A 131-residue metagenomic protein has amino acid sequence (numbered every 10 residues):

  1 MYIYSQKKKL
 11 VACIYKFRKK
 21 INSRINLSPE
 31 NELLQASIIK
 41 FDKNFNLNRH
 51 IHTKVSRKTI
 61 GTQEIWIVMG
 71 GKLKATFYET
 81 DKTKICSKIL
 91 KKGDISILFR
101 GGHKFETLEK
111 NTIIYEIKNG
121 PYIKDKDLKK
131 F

Functional and structural regions predicted by a protein language model:
M1-K40, K88: A short, N-terminal "cap"/entry segment at the start of jelly-roll beta-barrel domains of the cupin/DSBH fold
Y2-Q6, E106-F131: Double-stranded beta-helix
I38-I60: Conserved short histidine dyad/triad with adjacent acidic residue
I38-K40, R49, I65, S87 (+2 more regions): Conserved hydrophobic/aromatic beta-strand scaffold that supports enzyme active sites
D42-K43, G61-Y78: Glycine- and acidic-residue-biased ligand/ion/polar-headgroup-sensing regions
R49, A75-T76, S96-L98, H103-E109 (+1 more regions): Short beta-strand His + acidic residue motifs that chelate non-heme Fe in jelly-roll/DSBH and cupin folds
V55-S56, D81-T83, G120-Y122: Short, surface-exposed beta-strand-loop junctions and turns on beta-sheet-rich folds
E79-R100: Short acidic-glycine-tyrosine-enriched beta hairpin
